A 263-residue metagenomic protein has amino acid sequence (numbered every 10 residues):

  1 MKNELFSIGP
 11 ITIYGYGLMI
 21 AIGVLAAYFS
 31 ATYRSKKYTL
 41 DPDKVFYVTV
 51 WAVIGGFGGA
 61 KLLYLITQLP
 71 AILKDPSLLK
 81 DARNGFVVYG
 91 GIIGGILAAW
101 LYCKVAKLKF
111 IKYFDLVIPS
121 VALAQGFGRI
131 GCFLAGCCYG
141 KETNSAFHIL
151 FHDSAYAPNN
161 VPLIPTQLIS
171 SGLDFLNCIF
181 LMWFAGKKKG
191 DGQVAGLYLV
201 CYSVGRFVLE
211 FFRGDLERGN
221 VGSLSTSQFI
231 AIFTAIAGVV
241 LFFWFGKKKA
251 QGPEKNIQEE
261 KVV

Functional and structural regions predicted by a protein language model:
M1-V263: A feature for loop-to-transmembrane-helix boundaries and adjacent hydrophobic helices in multi-pass integral membrane
